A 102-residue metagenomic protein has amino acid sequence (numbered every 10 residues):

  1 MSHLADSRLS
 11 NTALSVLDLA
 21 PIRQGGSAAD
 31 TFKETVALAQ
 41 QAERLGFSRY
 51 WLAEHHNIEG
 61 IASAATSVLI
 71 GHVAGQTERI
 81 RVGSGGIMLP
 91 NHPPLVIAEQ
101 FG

Functional and structural regions predicted by a protein language model:
M1-V82: N-terminal beta1-alpha1-beta2 module of alpha/beta enzyme domains
A29-E34, P90-G102: Glycine-rich anion/phosphate-binding loops
G83-N91: The substrate-binding groove and active-site-proximal loops of carbohydrate-active enzymes, especially glycoside
